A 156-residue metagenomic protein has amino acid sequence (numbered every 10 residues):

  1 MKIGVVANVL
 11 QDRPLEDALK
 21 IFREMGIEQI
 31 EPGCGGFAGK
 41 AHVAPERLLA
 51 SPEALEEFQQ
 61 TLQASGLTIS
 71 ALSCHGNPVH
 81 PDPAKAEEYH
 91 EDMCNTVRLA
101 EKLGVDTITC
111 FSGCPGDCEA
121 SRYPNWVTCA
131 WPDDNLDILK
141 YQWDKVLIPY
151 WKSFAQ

Functional and structural regions predicted by a protein language model:
M1-G4: Extreme N-terminal starter segment of soluble prokaryotic enzymes
V6-L10, G33-F37, C74-N77, G113-P115: Active-site beta-loop-alpha junctions enriched in small/polar residues
R13: Residues that form or flank phosphate/diphosphate-binding pockets in enzymes that use nucleotide phosphates
E16-A38, L103-T107: Catalytic domains of carbohydrate-active enzymes, especially glycoside hydrolases
D17, E56-E57, T61-A64, P78-Q156: Active-site acidic/histidine proton-transfer and metal-coordination neighborhood in alpha/beta enzyme cores
E31, A71-S73, T109: Conserved beta-strand positions in the central sheet of alpha/beta enzyme cores
P32-Q59, G113-E119: Glycine-rich, proline-tolerant flexible connector loops at the mouths of alpha/beta enzymes
S51-S73: Short hydrophobic interaction/assembly module
